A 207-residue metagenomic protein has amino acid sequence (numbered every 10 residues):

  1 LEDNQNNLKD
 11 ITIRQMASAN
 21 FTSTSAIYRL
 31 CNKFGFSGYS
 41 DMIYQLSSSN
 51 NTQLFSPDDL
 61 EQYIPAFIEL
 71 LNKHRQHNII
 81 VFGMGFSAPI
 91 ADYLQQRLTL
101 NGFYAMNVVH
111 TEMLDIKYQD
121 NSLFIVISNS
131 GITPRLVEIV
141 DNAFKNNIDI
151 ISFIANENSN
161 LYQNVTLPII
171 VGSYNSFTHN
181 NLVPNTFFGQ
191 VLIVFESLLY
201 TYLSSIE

Functional and structural regions predicted by a protein language model:
L1-E207: Conserved N-terminal alpha-helical segment that immediately precedes and caps sugar-phosphate-binding
